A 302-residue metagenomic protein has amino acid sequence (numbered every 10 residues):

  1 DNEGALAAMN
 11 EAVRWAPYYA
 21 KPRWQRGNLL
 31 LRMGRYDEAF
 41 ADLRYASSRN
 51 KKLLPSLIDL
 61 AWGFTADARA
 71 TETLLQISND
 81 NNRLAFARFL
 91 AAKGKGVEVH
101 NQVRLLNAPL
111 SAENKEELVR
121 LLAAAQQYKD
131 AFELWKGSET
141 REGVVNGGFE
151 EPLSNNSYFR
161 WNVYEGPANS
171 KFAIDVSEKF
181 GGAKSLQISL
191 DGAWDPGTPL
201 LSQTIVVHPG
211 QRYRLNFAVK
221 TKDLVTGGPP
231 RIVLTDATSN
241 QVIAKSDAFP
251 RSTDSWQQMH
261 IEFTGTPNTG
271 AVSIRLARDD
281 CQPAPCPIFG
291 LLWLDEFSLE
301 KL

Functional and structural regions predicted by a protein language model:
D1-E11, M33-D42, T65-E72: Structural signature of tandem alpha-helical TPR/SEL1-like repeats, specifically the intra-repeat loop/turn
D1-L29: Membrane-embedded segments
A7, A20-Q25, A41, L54-L60 (+2 more regions): Alpha-solenoid helical repeat scaffolds
E11-A12, A46, L106, S138: Canonical positions in the second alpha-helix
L30, A61-T65, L90, L122-A123: Residue at a conserved register position within TPR or TPR-like alpha-solenoid repeats
S47, A61, R69-S78, N82 (+1 more regions): Alpha-helical protein-protein interaction/assembly modules
K52, I77-L84, R88-L302: Extracellular and organelle-lumenal recognition/adhesion modules and their flexible linkers in secreted
